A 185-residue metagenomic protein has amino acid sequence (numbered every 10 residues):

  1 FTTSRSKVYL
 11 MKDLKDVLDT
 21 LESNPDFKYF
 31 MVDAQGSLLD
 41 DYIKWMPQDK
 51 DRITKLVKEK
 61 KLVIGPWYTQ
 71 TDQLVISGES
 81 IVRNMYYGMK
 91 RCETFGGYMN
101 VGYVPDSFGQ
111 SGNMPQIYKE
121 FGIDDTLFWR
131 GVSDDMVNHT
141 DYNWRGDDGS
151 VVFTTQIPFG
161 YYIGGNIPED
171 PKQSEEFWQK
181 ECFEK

Functional and structural regions predicted by a protein language model:
F1-K185: Catalytic-domain carbohydrate-binding cleft regions of carbohydrate-active enzymes
